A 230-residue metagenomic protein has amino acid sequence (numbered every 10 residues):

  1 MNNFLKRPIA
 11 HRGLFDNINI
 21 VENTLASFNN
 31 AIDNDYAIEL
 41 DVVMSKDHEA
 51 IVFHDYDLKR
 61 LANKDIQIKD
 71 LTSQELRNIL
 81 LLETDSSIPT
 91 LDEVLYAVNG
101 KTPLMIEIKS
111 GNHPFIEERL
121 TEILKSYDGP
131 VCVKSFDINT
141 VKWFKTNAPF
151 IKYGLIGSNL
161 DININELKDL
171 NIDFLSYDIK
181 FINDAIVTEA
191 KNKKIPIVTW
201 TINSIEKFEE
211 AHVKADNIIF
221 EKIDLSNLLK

Functional and structural regions predicted by a protein language model:
M1-K230: Phosphate-group recognition and catalysis centered on beta-loop-alpha active-site segments
